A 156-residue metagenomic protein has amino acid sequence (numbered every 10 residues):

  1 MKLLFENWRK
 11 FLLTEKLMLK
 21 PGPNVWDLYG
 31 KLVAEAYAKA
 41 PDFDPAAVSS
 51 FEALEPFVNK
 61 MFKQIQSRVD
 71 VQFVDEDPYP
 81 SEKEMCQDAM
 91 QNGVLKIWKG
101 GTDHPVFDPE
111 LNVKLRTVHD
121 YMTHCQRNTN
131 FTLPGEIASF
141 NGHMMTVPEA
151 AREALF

Functional and structural regions predicted by a protein language model:
M1-L17: Short acidic, low-complexity intrinsically disordered linear motifs used for protein-protein interactions
L3, K20, N24, P45-P56 (+7 more regions): Alpha-helix boundary/N-cap detector
N7, F11, L28, L32 (+3 more regions): Charge-rich, solvent-exposed alpha-helical interaction surfaces
R9, E15, V33, P41 (+1 more regions): Generic alpha-helical secondary structure signal
L17-F107: Glycine-rich short-loop/terminal segments
A89-F156: Catalytic toxin/effector domains delivered as secreted proteins or via bacterial secretion systems
